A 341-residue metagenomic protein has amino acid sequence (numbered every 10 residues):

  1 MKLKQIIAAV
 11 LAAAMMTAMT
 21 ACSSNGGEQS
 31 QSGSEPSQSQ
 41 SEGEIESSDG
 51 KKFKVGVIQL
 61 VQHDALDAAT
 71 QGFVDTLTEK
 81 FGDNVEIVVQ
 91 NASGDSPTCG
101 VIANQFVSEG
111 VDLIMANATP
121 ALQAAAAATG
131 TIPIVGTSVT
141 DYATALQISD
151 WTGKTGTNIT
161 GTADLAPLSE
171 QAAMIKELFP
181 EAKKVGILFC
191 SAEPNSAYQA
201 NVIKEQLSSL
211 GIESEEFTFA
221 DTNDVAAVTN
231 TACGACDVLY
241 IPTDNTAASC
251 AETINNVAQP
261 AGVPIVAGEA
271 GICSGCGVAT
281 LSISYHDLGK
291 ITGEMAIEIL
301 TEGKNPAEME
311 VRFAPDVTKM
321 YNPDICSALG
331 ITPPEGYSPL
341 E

Functional and structural regions predicted by a protein language model:
T17-A21: C-terminal motif of bacterial Sec signal peptides marking the signal peptidase cleavage site
S23-G26: Bacterial signal peptide processing site
E42, E46-V74, G82, V88-T98 (+2 more regions): Extracytoplasmic "Venus flytrap"
S47-G50, Y142-K184, I283-K304: Hydrophobic alpha-helical segments within soluble ligand-binding/sensing domains
V55, F73, T160-L207, N305 (+1 more regions): An alpha-beta-alpha
V88-S149, D244-Q259, V263-G268: Beta-alpha junction/loop-to-helix N-cap segments that form part of ligand/metal-binding clefts
P194-V263, E269: Pocket-lining segment of extracytoplasmic ligand-binding domains
I272-D324: Flexible loop/turn connectors
